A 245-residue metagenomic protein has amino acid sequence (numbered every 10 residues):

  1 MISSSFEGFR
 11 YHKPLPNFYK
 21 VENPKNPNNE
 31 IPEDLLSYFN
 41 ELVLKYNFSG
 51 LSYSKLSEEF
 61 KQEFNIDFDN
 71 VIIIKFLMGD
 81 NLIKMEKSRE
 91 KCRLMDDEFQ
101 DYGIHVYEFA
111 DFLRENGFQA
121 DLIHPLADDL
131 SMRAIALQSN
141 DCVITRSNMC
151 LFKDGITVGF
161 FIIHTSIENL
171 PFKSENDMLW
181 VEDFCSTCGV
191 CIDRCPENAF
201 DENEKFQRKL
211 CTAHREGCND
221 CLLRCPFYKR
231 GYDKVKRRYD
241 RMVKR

Functional and structural regions predicted by a protein language model:
M1-K91: Non-catalytic, usually N-terminal nucleic-acid engagement modules in DNA/RNA processing proteins
K61-N65, D69-N70, K75-R245: Catalytic cores of enzyme domains
